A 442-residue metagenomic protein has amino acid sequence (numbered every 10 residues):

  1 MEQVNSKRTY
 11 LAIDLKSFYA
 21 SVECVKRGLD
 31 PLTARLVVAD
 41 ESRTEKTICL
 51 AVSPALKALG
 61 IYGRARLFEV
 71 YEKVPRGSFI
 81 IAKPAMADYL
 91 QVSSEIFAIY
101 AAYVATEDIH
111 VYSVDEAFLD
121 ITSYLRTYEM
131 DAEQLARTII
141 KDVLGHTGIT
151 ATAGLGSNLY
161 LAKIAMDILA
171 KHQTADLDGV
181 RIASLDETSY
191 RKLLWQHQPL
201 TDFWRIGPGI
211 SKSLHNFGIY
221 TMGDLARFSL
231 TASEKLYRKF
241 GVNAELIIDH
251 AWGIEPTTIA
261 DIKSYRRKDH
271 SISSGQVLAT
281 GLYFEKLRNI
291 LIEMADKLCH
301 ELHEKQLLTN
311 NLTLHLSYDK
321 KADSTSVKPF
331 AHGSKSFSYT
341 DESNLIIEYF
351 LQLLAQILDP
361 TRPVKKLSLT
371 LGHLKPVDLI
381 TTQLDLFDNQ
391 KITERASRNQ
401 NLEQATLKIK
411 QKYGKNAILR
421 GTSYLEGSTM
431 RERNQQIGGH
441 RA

Functional and structural regions predicted by a protein language model:
M1-V114, F118, D249, A295: Residues that scaffold, gate, or flank divalent-cation-dependent active/transport sites
Q3, A12, D202, K212-P363: DNA-contacting surface of Y-family translesion DNA polymerases
V22, K328-A442: Acidic, metal-coordinating catalytic segment for phosphate/diphosphate chemistry, firing primarily on the Nudix
V22-V25, I48-A51, L161-L169, T258-K263 (+1 more regions): Short acidic, glycine/serine/threonine-rich loops at helix termini
Y112-E116, G156-L159, L307-N311, R362-K366: Short Gly/Ser/Thr- and Asp/Glu-enriched loop/turn motifs at secondary-structure junctions
L119-I140, G218: Catalytic palm subdomain of template-directed nucleic-acid polymerases, centered on the conserved carboxylate motif
L135, I139-T201: Long, highly charged, low-complexity intrinsically disordered interaction regions that mediate electrostatic DNA/RNA
